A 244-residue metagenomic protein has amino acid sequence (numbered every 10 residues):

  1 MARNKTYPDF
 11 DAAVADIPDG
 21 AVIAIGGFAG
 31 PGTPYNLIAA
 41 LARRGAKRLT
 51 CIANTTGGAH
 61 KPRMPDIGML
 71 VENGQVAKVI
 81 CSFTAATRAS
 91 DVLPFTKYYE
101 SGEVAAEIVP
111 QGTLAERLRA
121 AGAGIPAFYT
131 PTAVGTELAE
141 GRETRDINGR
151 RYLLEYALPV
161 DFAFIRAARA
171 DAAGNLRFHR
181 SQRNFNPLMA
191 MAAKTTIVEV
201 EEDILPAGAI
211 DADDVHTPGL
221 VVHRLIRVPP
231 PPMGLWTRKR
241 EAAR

Functional and structural regions predicted by a protein language model:
M1-R244: Conserved alpha/beta enzyme-core scaffold
